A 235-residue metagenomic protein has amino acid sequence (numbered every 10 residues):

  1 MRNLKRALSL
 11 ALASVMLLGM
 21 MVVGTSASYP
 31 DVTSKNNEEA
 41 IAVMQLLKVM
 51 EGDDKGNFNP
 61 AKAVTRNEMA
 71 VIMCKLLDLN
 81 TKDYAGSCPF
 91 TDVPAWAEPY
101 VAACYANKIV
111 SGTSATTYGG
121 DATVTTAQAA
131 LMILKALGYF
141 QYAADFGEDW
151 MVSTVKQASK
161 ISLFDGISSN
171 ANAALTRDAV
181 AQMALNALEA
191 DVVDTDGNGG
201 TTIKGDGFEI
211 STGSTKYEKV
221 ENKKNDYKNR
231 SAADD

Functional and structural regions predicted by a protein language model:
R2-E38, L47-P99, N107-A127, L134-A174 (+1 more regions): Feature responds to low-complexity, polar/acidic, surface-exposed segments characteristic of secreted/exported proteins
V43-M44, C104: PEST-like intrinsically disordered low-complexity regions enriched in serine, proline, threonine and acidic/polar
R177: Extracellular structured ligand-interaction cores
M183-N186: Extracytoplasmic, non-cytosolic globular domains
